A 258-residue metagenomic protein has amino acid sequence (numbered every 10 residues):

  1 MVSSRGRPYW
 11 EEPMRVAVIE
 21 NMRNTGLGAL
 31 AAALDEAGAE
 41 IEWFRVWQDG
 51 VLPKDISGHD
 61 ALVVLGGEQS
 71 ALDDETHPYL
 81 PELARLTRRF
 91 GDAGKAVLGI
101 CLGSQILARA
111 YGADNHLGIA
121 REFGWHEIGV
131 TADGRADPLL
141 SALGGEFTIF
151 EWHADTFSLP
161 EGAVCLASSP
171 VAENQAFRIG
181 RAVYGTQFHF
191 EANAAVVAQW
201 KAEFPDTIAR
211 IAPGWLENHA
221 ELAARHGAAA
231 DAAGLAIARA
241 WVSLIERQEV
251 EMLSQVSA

Functional and structural regions predicted by a protein language model:
M1-A93, I211-A258: N-terminal beta1-alpha1 cap of cysteine-dependent amidohydrolase-like domains
A17, E42-F44, V63, L98 (+3 more regions): Hydrophobic/aromatic beta-strand patches that form the interior of the parallel beta-sheet core in alpha/beta enzyme
N24, D49, S70, Q105 (+3 more regions): Surface-exposed, flexible loop/turn segments at secondary-structure boundaries
G28-A29, P53, D73-E75, A108-A110 (+3 more regions): Short glycine-/acidic-enriched loop or helix-start segments at secondary-structure transitions that form or flank
A31-A33, H59, T76-Y79, G112-N115 (+3 more regions): Short, glycine/charged-enriched secondary-structure capping and boundary segments
H59, V64-G134: Cysteine-nucleophile active-site neighborhood
Y111-A195: Pocket-forming structural segment of enzyme catalytic cores
R181-V183, Q187-E221: C-terminal helical/coil "lid" or tail adjacent to the Rossmann-like core of SAM-dependent
